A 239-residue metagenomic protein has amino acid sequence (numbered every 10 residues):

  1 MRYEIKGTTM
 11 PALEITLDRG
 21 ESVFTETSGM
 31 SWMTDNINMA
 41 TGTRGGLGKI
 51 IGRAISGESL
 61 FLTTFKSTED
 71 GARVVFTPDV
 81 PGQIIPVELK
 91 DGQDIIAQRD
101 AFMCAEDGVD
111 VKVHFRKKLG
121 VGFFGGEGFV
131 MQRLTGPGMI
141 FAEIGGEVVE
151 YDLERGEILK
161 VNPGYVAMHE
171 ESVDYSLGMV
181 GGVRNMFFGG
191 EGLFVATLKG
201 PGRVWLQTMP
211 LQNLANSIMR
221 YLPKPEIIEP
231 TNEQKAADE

Functional and structural regions predicted by a protein language model:
M1-E239: Composition-driven recognition of glycine/serine/threonine/acidic- and proline-rich low-complexity segments and repeats
